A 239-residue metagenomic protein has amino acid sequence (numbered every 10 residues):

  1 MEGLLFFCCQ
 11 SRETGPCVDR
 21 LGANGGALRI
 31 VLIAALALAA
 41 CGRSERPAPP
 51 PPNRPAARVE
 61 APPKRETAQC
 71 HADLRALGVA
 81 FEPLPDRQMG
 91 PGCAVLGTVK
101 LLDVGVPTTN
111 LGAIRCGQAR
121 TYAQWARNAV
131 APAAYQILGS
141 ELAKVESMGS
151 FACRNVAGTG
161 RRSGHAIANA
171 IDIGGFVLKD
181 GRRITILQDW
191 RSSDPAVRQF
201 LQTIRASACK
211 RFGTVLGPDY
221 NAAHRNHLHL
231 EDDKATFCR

Functional and structural regions predicted by a protein language model:
E2-A39: Sec-dependent bacterial lipoprotein signal peptides
C8-Q10, P16-V18, G42, H71 (+5 more regions): Secreted/luminal cysteine- and crosslink-motif detector
C41-A56: Bacterial Sec signal peptide processing site at the extreme N-terminus
S44-A48, E82, G90-T98, L102 (+2 more regions): Catalytic cores and adjacent binding grooves of peptidoglycan-active enzymes
P55-A61, G112-T121, T159-G160, I186-P195: Second-shell loop/turn segments in exported
P62-V145: Active-site acidic/histidine clusters and adjacent loop/turn architecture that either coordinate catalytic ions
Q136-A168: Active-site-adjacent substructure of cysteine-protease-like catalytic cores
